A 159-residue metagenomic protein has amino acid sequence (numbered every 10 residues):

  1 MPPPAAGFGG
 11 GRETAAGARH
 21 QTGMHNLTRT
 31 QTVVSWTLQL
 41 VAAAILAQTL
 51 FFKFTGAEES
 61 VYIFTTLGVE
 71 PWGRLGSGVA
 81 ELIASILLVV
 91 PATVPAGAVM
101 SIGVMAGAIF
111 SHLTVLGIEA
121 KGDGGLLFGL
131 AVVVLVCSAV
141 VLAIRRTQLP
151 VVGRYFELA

Functional and structural regions predicted by a protein language model:
P2-T49, A92-A159: Extended, low-polarity transmembrane helix blocks
R29-V79: N-terminal first-folded block
F52, L87-P91: Amphipathic alpha-helical interaction elements
L67, G76-S77, V89-V90, G125 (+1 more regions): Alpha-helix boundary/capping detector
L67, I86, L113: Flexible, active-site-adjacent loop/turn segments at secondary-structure boundaries
A80-L87: Hydrophobic, membrane-inserted alpha-helices
